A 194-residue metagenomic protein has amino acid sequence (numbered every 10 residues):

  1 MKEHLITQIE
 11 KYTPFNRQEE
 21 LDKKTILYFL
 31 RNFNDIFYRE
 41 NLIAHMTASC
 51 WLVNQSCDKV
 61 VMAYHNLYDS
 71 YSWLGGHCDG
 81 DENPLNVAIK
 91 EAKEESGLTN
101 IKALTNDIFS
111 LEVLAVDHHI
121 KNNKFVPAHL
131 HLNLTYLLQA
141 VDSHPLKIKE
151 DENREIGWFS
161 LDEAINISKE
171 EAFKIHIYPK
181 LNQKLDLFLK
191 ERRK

Functional and structural regions predicted by a protein language model:
M1-T13: Generic N-terminal amphipathic, Lys/Arg-enriched alpha-helix
K11-S49: Acidic, metal-coordinating catalytic segment for phosphate/diphosphate chemistry, firing primarily on the Nudix
N34, I43, Y68, G75 (+2 more regions): Generic secondary-structure boundary/loop-capping signal
Y38-W73: N-terminal strand-loop-strand
D79-A172: Unchanged
K169-K194: Charged phosphate-binding loop/patch that engages nucleotide di/tri-phosphates or the phosphate backbone of nucleic
